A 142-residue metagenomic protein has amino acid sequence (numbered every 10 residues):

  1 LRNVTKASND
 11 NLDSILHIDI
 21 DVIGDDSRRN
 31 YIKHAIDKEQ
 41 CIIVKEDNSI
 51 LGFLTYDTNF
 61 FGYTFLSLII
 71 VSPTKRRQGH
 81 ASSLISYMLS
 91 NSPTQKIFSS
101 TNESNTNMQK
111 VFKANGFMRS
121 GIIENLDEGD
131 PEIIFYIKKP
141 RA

Functional and structural regions predicted by a protein language model:
R2, N9-L12, L16-L68, S72-T74 (+2 more regions): Acetyl-CoA-dependent GNAT
V4-A7, H80: Alpha-helical hairpin
I42-K45, I133-K138: Short beta-strand element of the conserved SAM-dependent methyltransferase core
V71, R77-S90, K110, A114: Conserved acetyl-CoA-binding loop-helix of GNAT-fold acetyltransferases
N91-E103: Conserved GNAT acetyl-CoA-binding A-motif
F98-S100, G116-I134: Conserved catalytic-core motifs of GNAT/GCN5-like acyltransferases
N107: Acidic helix N-cap motif at the loop->helix transition within catalytic regions of sugar-transfer enzymes
P140-A142: Short, charged/polar, Gly/Pro-enriched secondary-structure boundary elements
